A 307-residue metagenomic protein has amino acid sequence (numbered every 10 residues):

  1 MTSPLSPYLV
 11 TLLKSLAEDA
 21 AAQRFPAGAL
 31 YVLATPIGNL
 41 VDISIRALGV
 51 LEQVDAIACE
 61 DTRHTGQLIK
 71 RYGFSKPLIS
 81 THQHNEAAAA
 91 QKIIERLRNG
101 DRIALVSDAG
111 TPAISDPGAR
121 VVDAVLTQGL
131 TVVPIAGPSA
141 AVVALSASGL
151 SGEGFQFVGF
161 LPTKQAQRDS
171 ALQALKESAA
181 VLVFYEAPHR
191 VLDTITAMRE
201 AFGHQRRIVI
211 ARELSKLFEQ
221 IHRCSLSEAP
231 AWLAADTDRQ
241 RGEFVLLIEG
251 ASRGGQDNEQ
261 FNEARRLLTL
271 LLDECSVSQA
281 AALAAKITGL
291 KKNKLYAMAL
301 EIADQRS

Functional and structural regions predicted by a protein language model:
T2-Q83: Glycine-rich, flexible N-terminal cofactor/catalytic loop recognition
P4-L12, D19, A27, V181 (+1 more regions): A contiguous loop/helix-start segment that scaffolds small-molecule binding in enzyme catalytic cores
G28-L30, N99-A104, A180-V181: Loop/turn-to-beta-strand initiation segments
V50-I57, G129-V133, V181-L182: Short active-site oxyanion
C59, P134-G137, F184, I210: General beta-strand structural signal in soluble alpha/beta enzymes
S80-A87, L161-K164: Conserved helicase motor
A113-G129, I195-R199: Short Gly/Thr/Asp-enriched flexible loops that form oxyanion-binding sites at enzyme active sites
R120-S178: Class I SAM-dependent methyltransferase SAM-binding "motif I" and its flanking Rossmann-like core
